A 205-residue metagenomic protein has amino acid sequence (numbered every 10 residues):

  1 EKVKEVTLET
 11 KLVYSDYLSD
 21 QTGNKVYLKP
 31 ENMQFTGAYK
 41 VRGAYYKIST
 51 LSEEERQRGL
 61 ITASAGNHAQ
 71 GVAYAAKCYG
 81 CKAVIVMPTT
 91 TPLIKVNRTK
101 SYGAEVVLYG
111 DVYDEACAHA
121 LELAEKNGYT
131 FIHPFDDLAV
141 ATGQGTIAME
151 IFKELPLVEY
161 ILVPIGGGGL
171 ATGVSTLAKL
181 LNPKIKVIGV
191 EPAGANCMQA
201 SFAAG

Functional and structural regions predicted by a protein language model:
E1-G205: PLP-dependent amino-acid enzyme catalytic core
